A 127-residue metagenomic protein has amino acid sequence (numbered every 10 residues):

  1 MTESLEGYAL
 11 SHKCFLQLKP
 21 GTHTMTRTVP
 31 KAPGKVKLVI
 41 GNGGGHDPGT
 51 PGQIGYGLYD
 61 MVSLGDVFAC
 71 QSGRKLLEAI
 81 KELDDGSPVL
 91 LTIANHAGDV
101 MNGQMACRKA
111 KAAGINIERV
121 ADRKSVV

Functional and structural regions predicted by a protein language model:
M1-L38, G45, Y56: N-terminal amphipathic/basic leader segments beginning at the initiator methionine
L16-Q17, V29-P33, V39, P51 (+2 more regions): Solvent-exposed alpha-helices and their adjacent loops that cap or buttress functional pockets in soluble metabolic
K35-V39, D66, S87-L91, N116-R119: Structural motif
G43-G49, G65, I93-G103: Gly/Ser/Thr-rich loops at beta-strand to alpha-helix junctions that form or flank small-molecule/cofactor-binding
H46, T50-G86: Glycine-rich oxoanion-binding loops at beta->alpha junctions
V100-G114: Short Gly/Thr/Asp-enriched flexible loops that form oxyanion-binding sites at enzyme active sites
A121-R123: A short, structured active-site edge motif that brings together acidic residues
V126: Conserved small/polar residues in nucleotide/adenosyl-binding loops
